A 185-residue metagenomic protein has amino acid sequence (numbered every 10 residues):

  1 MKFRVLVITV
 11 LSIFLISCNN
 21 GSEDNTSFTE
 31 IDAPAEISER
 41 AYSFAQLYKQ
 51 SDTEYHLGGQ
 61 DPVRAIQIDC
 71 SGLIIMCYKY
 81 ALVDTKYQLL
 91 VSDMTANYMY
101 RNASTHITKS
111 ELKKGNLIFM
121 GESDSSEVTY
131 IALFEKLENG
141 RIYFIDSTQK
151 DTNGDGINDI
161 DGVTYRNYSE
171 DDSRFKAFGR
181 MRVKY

Functional and structural regions predicted by a protein language model:
M1-V7: Bacterial N-terminal signal peptides that target proteins for export
L15-S17: C-terminal motif of bacterial Sec signal peptides marking the signal peptidase cleavage site
G21-L89: N-terminal capping segments
F28-I31, T105-I107, V128-Y185: Aromatic- and glycine-rich peptidoglycan recognition patches
D93-A103: Short, structured beta-strand/loop micro-motifs enriched in basic residues and often containing a Trp
G115-L117: Structural motif
D124-S126: Short glycine/serine/proline-enriched coil/turn segments at secondary-structure junctions
